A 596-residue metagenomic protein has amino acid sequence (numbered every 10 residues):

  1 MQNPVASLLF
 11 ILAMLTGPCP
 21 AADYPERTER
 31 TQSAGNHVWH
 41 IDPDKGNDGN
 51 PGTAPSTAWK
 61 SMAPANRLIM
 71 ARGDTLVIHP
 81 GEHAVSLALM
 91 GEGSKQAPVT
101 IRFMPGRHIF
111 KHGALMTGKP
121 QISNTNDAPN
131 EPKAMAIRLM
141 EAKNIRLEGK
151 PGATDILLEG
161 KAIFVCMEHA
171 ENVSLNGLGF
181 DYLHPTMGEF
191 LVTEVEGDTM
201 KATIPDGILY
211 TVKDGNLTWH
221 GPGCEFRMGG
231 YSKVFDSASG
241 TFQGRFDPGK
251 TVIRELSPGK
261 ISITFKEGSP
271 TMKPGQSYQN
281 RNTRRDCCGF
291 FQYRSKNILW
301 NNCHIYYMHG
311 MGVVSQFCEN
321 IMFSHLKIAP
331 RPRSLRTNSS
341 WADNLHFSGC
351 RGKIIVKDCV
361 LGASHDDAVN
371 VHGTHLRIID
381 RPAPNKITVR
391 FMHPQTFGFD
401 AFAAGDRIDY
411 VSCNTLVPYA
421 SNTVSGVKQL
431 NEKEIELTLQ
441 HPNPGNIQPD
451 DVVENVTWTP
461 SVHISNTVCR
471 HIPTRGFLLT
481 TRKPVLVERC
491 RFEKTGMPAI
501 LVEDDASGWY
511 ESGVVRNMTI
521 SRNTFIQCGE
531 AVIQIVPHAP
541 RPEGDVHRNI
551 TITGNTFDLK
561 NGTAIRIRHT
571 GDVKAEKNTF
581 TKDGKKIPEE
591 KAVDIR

Functional and structural regions predicted by a protein language model:
S7-G17: Bacterial N-terminal signal peptides
E26, P43-R102, M135-A136: Acidic Gly/Asp/Thr-rich repetitive segments characteristic of extracellular carbohydrate-active and adhesion proteins
H37, D74, V85, A97-V99 (+22 more regions): The right-handed parallel beta-helix/beta-solenoid scaffold, focusing on the short coil/turn and N-cap positions
L68, A84-R102, H108-R146, L157-N176 (+10 more regions): Extracellular beta-strand-rich solenoid/capping regions of secreted or surface-exposed proteins that bind or remodel
V85-A88, H112, L158-F164, H184-E189 (+10 more regions): Short glycine/acidic-rich loop motifs that flank beta-strands on beta-rich extracellular proteins
Y182-L183, G207-L256, F397-E432: Ser/Thr/Gly-rich low-complexity blocks that favor extended beta-strand/coil architectures
S237-R285, P418-S421, S425-H463, R470: Small/polar beta-strand repeat architecture
